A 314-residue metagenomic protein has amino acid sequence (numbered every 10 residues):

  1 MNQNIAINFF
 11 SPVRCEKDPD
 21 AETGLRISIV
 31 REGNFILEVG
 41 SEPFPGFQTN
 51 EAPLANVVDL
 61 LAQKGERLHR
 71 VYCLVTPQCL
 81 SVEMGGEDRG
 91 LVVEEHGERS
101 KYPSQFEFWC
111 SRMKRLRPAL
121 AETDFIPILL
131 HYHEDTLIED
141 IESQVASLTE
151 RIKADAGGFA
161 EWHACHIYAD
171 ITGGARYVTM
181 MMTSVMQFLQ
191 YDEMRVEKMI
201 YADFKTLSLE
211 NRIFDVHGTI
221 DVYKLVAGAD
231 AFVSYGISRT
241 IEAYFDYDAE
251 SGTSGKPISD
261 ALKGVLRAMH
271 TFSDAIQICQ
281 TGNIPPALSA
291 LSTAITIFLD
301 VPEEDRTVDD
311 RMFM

Functional and structural regions predicted by a protein language model:
M1-H166, Q187-M314: Long, low-complexity, Lys/Arg-enriched
Y168-S184: Elongated alpha-helical scaffolds
